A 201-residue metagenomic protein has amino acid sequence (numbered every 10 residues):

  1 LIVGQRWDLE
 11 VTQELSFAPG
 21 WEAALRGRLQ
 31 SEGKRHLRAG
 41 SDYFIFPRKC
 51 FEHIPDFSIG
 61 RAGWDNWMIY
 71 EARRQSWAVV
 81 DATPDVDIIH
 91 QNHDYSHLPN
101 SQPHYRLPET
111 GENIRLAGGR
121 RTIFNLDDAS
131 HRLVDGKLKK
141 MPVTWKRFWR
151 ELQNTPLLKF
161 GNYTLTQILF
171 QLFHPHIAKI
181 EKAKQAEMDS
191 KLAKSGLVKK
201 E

Functional and structural regions predicted by a protein language model:
L1-N66, Y70: Conserved catalytic core of nucleotide-sugar-dependent glycosyltransferases
F57-K199: C-terminal catalytic/acceptor-binding lobe
